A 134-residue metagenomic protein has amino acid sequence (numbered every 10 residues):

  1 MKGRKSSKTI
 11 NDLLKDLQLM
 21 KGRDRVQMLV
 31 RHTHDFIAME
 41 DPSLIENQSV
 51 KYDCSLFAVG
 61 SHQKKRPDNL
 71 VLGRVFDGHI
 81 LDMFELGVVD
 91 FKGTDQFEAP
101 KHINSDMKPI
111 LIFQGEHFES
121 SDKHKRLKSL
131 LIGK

Functional and structural regions predicted by a protein language model:
M1-K134: Phospho-regulatory, Ser/Thr- and acidic-rich intrinsically disordered linkers and terminal tails that flank modular
